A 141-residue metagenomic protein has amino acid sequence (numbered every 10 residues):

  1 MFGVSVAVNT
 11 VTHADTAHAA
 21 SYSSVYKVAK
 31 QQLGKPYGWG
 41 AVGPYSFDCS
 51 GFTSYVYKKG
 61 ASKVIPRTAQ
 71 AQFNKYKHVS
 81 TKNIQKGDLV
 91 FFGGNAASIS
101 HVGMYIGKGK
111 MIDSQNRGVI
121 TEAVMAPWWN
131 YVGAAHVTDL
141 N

Functional and structural regions predicted by a protein language model:
M1-D15: Sec-dependent N-terminal signal peptides of Gram-positive bacterial secreted proteins and lipoproteins
N9-H13, A20-Y22, K27, K63 (+3 more regions): Aromatic- and glycine-rich peptidoglycan recognition patches
V11, Y22, K35-K86: Catalytic cysteine-centered active-site loop
K27-K30, S54, K58, V132: Generic alpha-helical structural context detector
V28-Q32, G87-L89: Short, functionally critical alpha-helical segments immediately adjacent to catalytic or ligand/cofactor-binding
G34-G38, F92, N116, D139: A broad detector of the eukaryotic-type serine/threonine protein kinase catalytic domain
